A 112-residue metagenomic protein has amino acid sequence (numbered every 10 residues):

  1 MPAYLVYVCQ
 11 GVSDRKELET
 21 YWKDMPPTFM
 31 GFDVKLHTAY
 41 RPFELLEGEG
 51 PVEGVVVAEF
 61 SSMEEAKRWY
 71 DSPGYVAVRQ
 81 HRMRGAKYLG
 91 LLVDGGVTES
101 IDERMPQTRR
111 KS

Functional and structural regions predicted by a protein language model:
M1-G54, S61-D71, D94-S112: Short S/T/G/P-rich N-terminal loop/turn motif that feeds into the first structured element of a domain
V76-L91: C-terminal structural segments of small proteins and small subunits
